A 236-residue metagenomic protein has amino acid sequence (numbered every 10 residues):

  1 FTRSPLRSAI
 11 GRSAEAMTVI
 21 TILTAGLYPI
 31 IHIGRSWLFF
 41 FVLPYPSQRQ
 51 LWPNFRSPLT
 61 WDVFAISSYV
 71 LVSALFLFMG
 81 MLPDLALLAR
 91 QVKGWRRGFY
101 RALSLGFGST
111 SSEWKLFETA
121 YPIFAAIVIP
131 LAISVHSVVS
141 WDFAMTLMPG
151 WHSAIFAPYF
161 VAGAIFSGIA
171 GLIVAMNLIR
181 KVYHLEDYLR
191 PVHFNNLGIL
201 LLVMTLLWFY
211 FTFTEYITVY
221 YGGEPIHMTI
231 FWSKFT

Functional and structural regions predicted by a protein language model:
F1-W37: Membrane helical hairpin/interfacial module
P29, F39, T212-E215: Charged/polar positions within long, soluble alpha-helices
I33-Q48: Functional transmembrane-helix hotspots
S47, L51-T236: Long, contiguous internal "core" modules enriched in hydrophobic/ aromatic residues
